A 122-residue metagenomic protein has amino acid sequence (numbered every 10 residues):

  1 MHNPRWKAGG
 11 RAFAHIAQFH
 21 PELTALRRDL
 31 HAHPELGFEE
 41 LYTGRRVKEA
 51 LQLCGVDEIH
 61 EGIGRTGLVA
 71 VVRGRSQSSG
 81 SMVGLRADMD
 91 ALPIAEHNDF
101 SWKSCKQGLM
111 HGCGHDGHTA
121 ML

Functional and structural regions predicted by a protein language model:
H2-H111, A120: Acidic/His- and Gly-rich active-site-bordering loop/insert found across diverse amide/peptide-bond hydrolases
